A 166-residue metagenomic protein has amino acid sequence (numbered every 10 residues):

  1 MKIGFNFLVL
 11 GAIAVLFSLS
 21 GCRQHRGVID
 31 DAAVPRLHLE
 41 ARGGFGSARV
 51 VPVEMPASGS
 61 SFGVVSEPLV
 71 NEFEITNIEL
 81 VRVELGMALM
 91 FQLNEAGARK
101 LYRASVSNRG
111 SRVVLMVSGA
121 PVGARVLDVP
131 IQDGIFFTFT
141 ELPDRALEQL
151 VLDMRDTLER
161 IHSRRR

Functional and structural regions predicted by a protein language model:
M1-S20: Sec-dependent bacterial lipoprotein signal peptides
K2, C22-R166: Structural signature of multi-pass, alpha-helical inner-membrane proteins
